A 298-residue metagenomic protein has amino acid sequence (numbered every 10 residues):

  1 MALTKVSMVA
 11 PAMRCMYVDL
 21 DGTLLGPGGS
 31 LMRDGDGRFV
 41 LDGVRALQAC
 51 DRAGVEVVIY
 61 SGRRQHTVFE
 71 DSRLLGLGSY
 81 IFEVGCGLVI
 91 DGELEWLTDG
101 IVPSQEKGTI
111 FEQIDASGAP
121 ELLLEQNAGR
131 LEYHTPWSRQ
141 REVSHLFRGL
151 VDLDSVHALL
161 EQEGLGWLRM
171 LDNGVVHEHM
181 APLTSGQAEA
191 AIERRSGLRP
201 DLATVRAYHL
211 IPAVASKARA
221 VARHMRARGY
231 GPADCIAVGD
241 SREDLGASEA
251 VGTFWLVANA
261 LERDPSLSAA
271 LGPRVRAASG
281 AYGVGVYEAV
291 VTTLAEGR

Functional and structural regions predicted by a protein language model:
M1-L20, L24-L25: Non-catalytic pre-domain segments flanking phosphatase-related domains
V6, P11, V40, T204-R298: Mg2+-dependent phosphoryl-transfer enzymes with acidic/Ser/Thr/Gly-rich catalytic loops
P11-M13, G54, L77, E142 (+1 more regions): A general structural motif
L24-D36, T204-P212: Glycine-rich phosphate-binding "P-loop"
G29-A49, L256-A258: Basic, amphipathic juxtamembrane/active-site segments that coordinate anionic phosphate or diphosphate groups
F39-S138: Active-site phosphate-binding/coordination module
E125-V238, R242-A250: Conserved acidic, metal-coordinating active-site core of Asp-based, Mg2+-dependent phosphoryl-transfer enzymes
